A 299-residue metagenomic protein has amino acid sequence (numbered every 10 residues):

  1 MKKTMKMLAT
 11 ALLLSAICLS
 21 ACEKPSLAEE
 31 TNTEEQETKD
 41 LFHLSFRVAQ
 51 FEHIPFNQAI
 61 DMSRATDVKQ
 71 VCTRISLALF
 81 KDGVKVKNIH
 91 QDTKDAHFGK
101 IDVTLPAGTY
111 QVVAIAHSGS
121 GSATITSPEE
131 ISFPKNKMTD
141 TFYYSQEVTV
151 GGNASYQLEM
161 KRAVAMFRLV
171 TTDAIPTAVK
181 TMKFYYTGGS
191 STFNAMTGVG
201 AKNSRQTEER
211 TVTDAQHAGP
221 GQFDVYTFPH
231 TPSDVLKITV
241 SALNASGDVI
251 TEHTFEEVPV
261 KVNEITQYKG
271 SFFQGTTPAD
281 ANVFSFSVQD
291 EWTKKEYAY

Functional and structural regions predicted by a protein language model:
M1-A9: Bacterial N-terminal signal peptides that target proteins for export
A11, A16-P55, N263, N282-Y299: Bacterial Sec-dependent N-terminal signal peptides
Q36-F46, F56-D61, K161-A165, S233: Short coil/turn motif common to extracellular beta-sandwich-like domains
L41-S45, S76, Q111-V113, S155-Q157 (+4 more regions): Beta-strand secondary-structure signal
R47-Q70, V170-A178: Structural motif
T66-T126, K180-V262, T293-Y299: Tryptophan-paired
S132-A163, R168-T172, H253-Y299: Extracellular beta-sheet/turn segments enriched in Thr/Pro/Gly and aliphatic residues
R162-M166, D173-T177, Y186-S191: Short loop/turn and low-complexity linker motifs enriched in small/turn-promoting residues
